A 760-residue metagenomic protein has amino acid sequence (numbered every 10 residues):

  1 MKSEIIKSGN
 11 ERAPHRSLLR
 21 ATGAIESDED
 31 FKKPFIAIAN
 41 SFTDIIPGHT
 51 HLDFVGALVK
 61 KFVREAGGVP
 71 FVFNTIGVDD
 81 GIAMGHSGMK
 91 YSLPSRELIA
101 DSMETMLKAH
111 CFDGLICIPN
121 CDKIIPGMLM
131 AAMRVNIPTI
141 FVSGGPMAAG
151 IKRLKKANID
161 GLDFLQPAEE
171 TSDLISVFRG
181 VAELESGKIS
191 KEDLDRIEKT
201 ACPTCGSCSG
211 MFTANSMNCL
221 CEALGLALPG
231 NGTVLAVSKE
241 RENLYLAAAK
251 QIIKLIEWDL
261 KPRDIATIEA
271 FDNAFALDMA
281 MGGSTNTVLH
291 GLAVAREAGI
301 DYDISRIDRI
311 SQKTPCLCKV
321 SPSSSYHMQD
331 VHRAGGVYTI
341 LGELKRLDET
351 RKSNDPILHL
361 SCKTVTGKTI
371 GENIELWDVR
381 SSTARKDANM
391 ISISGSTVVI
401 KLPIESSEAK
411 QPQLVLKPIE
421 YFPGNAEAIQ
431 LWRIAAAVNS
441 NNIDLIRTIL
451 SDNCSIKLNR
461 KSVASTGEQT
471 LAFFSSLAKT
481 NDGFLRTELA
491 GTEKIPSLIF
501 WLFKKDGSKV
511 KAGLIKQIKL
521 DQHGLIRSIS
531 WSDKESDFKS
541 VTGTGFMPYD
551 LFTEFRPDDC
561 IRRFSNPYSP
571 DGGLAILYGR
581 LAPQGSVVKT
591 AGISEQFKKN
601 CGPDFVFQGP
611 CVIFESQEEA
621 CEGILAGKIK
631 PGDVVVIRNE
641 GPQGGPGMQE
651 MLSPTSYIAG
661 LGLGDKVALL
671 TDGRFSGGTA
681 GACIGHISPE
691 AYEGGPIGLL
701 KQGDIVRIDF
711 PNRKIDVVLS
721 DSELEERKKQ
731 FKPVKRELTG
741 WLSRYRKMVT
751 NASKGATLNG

Functional and structural regions predicted by a protein language model:
M1-D44, G48, V55-I76, G81 (+7 more regions): Catalytic or ion-coupling anion/metal-binding cores of large enzyme and transporter domains
S92-D101: Glycine-rich, highly charged phosphate/nucleotide-binding loops
L107-M128, T139-S143: A short, small-residue-rich loop immediately preceding and capping a beta-strand
L402, E408-T448, D452: Short, low-complexity N-terminal intrinsically disordered segments enriched in polar/charged residues
L402, Q411-E420, K511-S536: Short beta-strand edge/turn micro-motifs at domain boundaries
I443-I495: A solvent-exposed, acidic/Ser-Thr-rich amphipathic alpha-helical stretch
S497-D506: Short beta-strand segments that buttress and anchor functional surface loops
